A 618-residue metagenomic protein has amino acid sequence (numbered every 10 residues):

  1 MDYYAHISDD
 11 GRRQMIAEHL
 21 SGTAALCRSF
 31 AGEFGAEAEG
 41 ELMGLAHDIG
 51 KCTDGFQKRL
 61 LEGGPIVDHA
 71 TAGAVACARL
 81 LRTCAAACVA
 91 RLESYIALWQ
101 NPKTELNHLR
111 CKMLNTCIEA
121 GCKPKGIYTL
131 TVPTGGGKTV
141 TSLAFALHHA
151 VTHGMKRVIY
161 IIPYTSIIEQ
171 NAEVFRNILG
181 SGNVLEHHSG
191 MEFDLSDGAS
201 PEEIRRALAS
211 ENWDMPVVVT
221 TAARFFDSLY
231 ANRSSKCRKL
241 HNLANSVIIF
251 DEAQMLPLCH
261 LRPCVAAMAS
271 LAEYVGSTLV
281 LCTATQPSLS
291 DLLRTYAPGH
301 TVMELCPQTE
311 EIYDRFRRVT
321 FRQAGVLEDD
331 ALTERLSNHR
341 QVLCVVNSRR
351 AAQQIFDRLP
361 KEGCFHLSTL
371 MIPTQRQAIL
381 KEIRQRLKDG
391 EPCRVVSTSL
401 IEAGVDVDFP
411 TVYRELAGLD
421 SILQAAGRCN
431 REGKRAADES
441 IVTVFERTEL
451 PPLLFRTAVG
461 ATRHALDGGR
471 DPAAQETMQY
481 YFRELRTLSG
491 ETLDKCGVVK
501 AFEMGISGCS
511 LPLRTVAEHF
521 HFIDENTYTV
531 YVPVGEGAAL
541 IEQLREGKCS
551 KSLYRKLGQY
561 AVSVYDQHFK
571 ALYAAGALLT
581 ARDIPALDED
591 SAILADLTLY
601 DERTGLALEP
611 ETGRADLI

Functional and structural regions predicted by a protein language model:
M1-G121, G182, F226-D227, E484-T492 (+8 more regions): Metal-dependent phosphohydrolase cores
H6-I7, E186-D197, N347-R350, C364-K381 (+1 more regions): Conserved helicase motor
P124-A146: Walker A/P-loop
M155-L179, H188-M191, S288: Conserved Walker A/P-loop ATP-binding site and its immediately adjacent core in helicase/helicase-like ATPase domains
G180-Y230: Inter-Walker segment of RecA-like/P-loop motor cores
A222-F226, K236-L271: SF2 helicase catalytic motif II
A272, D330-S337, V345, R350 (+7 more regions): C-terminal helicase lobe and adjacent C-terminal extensions/tails of nucleic-acid helicase motors
T285-S337: Interdomain hinge/linker at the junction between the two RecA-like core domains of SF2 helicases
